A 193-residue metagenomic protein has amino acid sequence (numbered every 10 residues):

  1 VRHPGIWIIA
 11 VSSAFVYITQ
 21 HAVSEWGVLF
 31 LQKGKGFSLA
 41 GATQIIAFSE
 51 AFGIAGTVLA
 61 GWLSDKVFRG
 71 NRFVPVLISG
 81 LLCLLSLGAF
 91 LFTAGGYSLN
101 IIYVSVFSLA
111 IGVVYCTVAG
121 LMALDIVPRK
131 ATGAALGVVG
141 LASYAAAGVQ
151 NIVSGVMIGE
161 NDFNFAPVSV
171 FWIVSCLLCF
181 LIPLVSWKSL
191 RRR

Functional and structural regions predicted by a protein language model:
H3-A60, Y115, A119-G120, V149-S154: Extracytoplasmic gate region of multi-pass secondary transporters
I45-G53, V139, S143, S175: Transmembrane alpha-helical segments of major facilitator superfamily
D65-G80: Cytoplasmic membrane-interface "Motif A"-like loop-to-helix N-cap segments of 12-TM Major Facilitator Superfamily
N71-V74, V153-C176: A membrane-interface helix-boundary motif in multi-pass transporters
L81-G95: C-terminal ends and interior cores of transmembrane alpha-helices in multi-pass membrane transporters/permeases
F90-F92, V170-R193: Multi-pass alpha-helical transporter architecture, strongest for 12-TM Major Facilitator/SLC carriers used
Y97-A119: Hydrophobic core of transmembrane alpha-helices in multi-pass small-molecule transporters, especially MFS/SLC-type
R129-N161: A late C-terminal transmembrane helix in Major Facilitator Superfamily
